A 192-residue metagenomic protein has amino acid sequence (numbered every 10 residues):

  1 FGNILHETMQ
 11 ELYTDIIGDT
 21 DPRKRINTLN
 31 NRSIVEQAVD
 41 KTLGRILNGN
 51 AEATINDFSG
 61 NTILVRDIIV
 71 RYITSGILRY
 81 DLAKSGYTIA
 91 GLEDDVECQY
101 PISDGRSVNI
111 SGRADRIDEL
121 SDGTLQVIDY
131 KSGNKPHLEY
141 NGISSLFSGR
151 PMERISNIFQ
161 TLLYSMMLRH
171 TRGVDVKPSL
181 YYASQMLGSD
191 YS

Functional and structural regions predicted by a protein language model:
F1: Catalytic adenosine-cofactor/nucleotide-binding cores of aminoacyl-tRNA synthetases and other
I4-D94, Q99-Y100, S192: A non-catalytic, helix-rich entry segment at domain boundaries
Y13, Y72, Y80, Y130 (+3 more regions): Aromatic side chains
P22-I26, L138, N157, T161-S192: Substrate-binding beta-hairpin/strand module that engages nucleic acids
S85, C98, I128, S179-L180 (+1 more regions): Intrinsically disordered, low-complexity segments enriched in small/polar residues
G91-T171: Non-catalytic protein-protein interaction segments used by genome-maintenance enzymes to assemble and couple activities
